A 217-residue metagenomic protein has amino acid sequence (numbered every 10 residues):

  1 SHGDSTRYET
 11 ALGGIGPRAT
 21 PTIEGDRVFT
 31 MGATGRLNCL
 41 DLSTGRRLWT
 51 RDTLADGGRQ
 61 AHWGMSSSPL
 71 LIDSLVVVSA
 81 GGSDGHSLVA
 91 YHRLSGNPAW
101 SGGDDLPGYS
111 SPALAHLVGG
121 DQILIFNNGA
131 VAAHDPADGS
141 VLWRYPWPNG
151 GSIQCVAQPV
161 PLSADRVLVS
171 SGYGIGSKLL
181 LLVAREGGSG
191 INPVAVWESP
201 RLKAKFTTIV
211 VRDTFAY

Functional and structural regions predicted by a protein language model:
S1-Y217: Noncatalytic, solvent-exposed loop/strand surfaces of beta-propeller-type extracellular/periplasmic domains
